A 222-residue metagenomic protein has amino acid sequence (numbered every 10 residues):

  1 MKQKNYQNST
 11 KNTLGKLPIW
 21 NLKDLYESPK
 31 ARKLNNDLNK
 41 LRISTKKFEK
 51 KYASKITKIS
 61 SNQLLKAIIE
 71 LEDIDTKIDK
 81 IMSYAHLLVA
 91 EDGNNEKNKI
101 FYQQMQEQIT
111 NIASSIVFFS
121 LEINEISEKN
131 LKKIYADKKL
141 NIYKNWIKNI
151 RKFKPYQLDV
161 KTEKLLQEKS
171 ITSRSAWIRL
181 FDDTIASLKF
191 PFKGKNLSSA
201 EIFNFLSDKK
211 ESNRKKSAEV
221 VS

Functional and structural regions predicted by a protein language model:
M1-S222: A well-structured
